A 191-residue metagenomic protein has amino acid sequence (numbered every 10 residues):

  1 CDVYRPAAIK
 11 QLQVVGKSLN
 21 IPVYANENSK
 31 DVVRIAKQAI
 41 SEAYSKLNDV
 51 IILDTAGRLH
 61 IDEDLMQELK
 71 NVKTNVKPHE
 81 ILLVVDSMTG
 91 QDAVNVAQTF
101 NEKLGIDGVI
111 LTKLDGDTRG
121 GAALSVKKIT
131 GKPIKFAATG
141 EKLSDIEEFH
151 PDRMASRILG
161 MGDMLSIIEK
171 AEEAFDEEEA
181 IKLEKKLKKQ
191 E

Functional and structural regions predicted by a protein language model:
V3-Q11, S18-E68, T74-V76: Switch II (G3) loop of P-loop NTPases
V15, E42, L124-V126: Hydrophobic/aromatic ligand-binding patch that stacks against planar heteroaromatic rings of cofactors or nucleotides
K37, N48, H60, M66-T74 (+1 more regions): Conserved phosphate-handling catalytic cores of large alpha/beta enzymes
